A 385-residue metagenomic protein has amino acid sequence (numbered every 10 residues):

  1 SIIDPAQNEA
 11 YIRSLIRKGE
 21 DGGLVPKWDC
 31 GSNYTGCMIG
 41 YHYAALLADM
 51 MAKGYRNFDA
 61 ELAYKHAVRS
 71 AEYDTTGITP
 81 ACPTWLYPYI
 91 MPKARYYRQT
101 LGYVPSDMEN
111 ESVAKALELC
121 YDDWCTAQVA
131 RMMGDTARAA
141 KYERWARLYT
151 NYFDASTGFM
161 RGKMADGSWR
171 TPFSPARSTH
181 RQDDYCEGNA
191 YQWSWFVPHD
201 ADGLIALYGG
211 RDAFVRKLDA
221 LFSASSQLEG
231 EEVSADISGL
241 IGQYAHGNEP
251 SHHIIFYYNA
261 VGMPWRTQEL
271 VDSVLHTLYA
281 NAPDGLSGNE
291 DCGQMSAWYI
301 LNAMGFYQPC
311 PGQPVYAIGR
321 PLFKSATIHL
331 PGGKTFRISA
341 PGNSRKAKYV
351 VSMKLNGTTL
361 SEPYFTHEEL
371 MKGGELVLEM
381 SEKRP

Functional and structural regions predicted by a protein language model:
S1-I16, W124-M132: Glycine-rich phosphate-binding loop of nucleotide-binding enzymes
P5-C30, S226-E232: Active-site-surrounding "flap" and adjacent substrate/cofactor-binding loops of secreted or lumenal enzymes, prototyped
G23-A45, D49-A52: Aromatic/His-enriched, Gly/Pro-containing loop or helix-boundary segments that lie immediately adjacent to catalytic
G40, A44, G54-R147, N151-R337 (+2 more regions): Active-site core of glycosidic bond-cleaving carbohydrate-active enzymes
P331, L355-T358: Short strand-turn-strand beta-turns centered on an Asx-Gly dipeptide
K346-S352: Beta-strand-rich binding/interaction modules
S361-T366: Short, solvent-exposed S/T- and G/P-enriched segments that are highly enriched in secreted/extracellular and lumenal
H367-P385: C-terminal beta-strand-rich structural cap/linker in extracellular carbohydrate-active enzymes
